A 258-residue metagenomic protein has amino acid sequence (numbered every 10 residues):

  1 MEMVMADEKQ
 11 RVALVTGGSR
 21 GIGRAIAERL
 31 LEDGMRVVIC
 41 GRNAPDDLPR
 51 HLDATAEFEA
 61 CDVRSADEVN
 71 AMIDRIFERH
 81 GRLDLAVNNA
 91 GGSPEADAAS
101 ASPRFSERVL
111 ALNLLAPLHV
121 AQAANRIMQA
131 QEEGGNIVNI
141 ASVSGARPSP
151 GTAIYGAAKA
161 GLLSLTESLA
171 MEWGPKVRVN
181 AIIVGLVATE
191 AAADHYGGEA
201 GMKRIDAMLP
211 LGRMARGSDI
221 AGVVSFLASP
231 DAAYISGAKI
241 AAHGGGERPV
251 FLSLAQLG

Functional and structural regions predicted by a protein language model:
M3, R147, S225, S236-G258: Short C-terminal tail/terminal secondary-structure segment of NAD(P)H-dependent dehydrogenase/reductase domains
S19-R20: Conserved glycine-rich cofactor-binding loop
D97-L110, I205: Substrate-binding pocket helix/loop in short-chain dehydrogenase/reductase
A99, R147-A153, G212, P230: Active-site loop immediately N-terminal to the catalytic Tyr-X3-Lys motif of short-chain dehydrogenase/reductase
A121, A158, T166: Active-site helix of classical SDR
R126, A170-P175, A233: Alpha-helical segment proximal to the catalytic Tyr-Lys
S142: Residue(s) in the substrate-gating loop at a strand-loop-helix junction that position the organic substrate next
